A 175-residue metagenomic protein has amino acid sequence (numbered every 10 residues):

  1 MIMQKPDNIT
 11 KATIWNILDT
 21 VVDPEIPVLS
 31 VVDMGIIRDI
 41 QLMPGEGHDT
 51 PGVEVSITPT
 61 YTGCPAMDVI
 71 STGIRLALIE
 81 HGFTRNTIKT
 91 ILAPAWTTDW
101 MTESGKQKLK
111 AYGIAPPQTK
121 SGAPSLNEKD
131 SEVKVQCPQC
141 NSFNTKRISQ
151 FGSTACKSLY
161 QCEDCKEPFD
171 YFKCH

Functional and structural regions predicted by a protein language model:
M1-H175: Domain-level signature for proteins that mediate thiol-based redox and metal-cofactor handling
